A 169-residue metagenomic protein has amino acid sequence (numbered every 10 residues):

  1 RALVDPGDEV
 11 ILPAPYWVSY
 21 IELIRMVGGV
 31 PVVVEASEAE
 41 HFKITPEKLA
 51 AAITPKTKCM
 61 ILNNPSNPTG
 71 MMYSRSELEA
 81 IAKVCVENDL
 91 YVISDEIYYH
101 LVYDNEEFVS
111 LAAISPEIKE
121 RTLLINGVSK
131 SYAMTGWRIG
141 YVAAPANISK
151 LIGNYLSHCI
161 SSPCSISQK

Functional and structural regions predicted by a protein language model:
R1-E9: Phosphate-binding glycine-rich loop
A2, E22-L23, V84: Hydrophobic/aromatic ligand-binding patch that stacks against planar heteroaromatic rings of cofactors or nucleotides
Y16-Y20: Conserved coil-to-alpha-helix start sites within the AMP-binding
M26-V32: A short helix-loop-beta submotif of the ANL/AMP-binding
V27, E87-N88, I118: Helix C-cap/helix->beta junction micro-motif
V32, A36-E106: Active-site phosphate-binding strand-loop segment of PLP-dependent enzymes
S115-K169: Conserved core segment of the aminotransferase class I/II
